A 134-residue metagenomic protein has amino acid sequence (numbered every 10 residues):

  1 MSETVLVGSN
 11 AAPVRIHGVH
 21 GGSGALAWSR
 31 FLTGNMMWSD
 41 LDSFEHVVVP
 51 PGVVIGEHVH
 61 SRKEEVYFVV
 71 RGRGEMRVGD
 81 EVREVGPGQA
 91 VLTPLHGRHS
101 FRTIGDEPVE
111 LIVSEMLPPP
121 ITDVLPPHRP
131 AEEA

Functional and structural regions predicted by a protein language model:
M1-D42, G56, V124-A134: A short, N-terminal "cap"/entry segment at the start of jelly-roll beta-barrel domains of the cupin/DSBH fold
M37-D40, P50-V54, R73-E75, L117-P120: Short, charged/polar surface micro-motifs in flexible loops or helix N-caps
D40-D42, H60, I104-D106: Short glycine/proline-enriched turns and hinge-like loops at secondary-structure junctions
H46, L92, E107-V124: A short hydrophobic beta-strand segment most commonly corresponding to one strand of the jelly-roll/cupin
H46-P50, V59-V78, S114: Short, conserved beta-strand element in jelly-roll/cupin
P51, R62-K63, E81, G97-R98 (+2 more regions): A generic "binding-loop/recognition-motif" signal
G56-E57, M76-R77, T93, H99-G105: Short beta-strand His + acidic residue motifs that chelate non-heme Fe in jelly-roll/DSBH and cupin folds
D80-H96: Short acidic-glycine-tyrosine-enriched beta hairpin
